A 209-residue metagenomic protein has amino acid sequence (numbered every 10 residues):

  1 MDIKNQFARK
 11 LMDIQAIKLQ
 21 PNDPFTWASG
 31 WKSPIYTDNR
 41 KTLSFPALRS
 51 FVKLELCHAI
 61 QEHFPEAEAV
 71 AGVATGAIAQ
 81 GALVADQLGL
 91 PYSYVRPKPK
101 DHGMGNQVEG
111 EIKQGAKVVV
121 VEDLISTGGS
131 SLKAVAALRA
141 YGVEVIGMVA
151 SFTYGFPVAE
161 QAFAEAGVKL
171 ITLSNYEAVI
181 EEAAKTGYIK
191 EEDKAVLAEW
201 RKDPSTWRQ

Functional and structural regions predicted by a protein language model:
M1-H63: Active-site-facing substrate-recognition patch
D2-D13, A136-Q209: PRPP-dependent phosphoribosyltransferase catalytic core
L56-E68, V135-Y141: Phosphate/pyrophosphate-binding loops at sites that engage ATP/ADP/AMP, CoA/4′-phosphopantetheine, polyphosphate
H63, G110-Q114, A162: Solvent-exposed alpha-helices and their adjacent loops that cap or buttress functional pockets in soluble metabolic
P65-A74, V149: Short glycine-rich phosphate-binding loop at a beta-alpha junction
E68, A116, I146: Conserved acidic residues
Q80-V119, T127-L132: Short, glycine/charge-rich flexible loops or terminal/linker lids adjacent to PRPP-binding catalytic cores
